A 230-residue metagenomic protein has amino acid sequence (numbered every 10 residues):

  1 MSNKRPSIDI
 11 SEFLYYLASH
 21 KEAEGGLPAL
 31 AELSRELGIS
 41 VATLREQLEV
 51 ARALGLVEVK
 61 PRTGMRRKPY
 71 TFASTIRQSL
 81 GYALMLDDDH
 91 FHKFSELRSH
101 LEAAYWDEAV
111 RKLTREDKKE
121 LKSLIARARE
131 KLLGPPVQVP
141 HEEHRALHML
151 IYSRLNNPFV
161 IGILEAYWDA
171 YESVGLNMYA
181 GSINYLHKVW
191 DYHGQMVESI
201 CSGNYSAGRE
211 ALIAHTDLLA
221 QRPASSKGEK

Functional and structural regions predicted by a protein language model:
M1-L97: Short linear motifs at protein or domain termini
A18-A23, V110-T114, L133-V137, L176-A180 (+2 more regions): Short, flexible helix-adjacent loops and helix caps
L30, N156-P158, G203-N204: Short loop-to-helix capping motifs
A73-L150, K188-E210: All-alpha effector-binding/dimerization core of bacterial HTH-type transcriptional repressors
E116, P158-F159: Cytosolic histidine kinase catalytic core of two-component systems
R129, E143-A146, E165-K230: C-terminal all-alpha effector/ligand-binding and dimerization domain of prokaryotic HTH-type transcriptional repressors
